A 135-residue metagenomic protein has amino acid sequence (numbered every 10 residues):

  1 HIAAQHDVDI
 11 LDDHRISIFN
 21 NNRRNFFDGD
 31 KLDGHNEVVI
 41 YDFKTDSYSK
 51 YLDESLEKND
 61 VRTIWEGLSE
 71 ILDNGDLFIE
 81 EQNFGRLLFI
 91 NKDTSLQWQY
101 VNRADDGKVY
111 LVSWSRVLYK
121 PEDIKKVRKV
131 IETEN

Functional and structural regions predicted by a protein language model:
H1-N135: Histidine-/acidic-rich catalytic cores in large beta-rich domains
